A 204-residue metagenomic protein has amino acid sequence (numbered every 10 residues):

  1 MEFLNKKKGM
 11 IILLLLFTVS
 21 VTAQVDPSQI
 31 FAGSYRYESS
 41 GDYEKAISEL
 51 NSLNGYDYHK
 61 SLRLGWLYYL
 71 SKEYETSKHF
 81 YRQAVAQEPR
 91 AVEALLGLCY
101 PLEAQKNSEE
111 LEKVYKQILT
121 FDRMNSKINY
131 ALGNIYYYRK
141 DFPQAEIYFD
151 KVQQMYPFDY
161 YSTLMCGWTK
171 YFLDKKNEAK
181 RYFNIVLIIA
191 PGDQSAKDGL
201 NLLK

Functional and structural regions predicted by a protein language model:
I11-S20: Bacterial N-terminal signal peptides
V21-S61: N-terminal leader/linker segments that initiate helical-solenoid repeat arrays
P27, Y58-S61, V92-E93, S126-K127 (+2 more regions): Helix-start (N-cap) detector for alpha-helical repeat units in TPR-like alpha-solenoids, especially tetratricopeptide
S39-S48, S71-Q83, A104-Q117, Y138-K151 (+1 more regions): Structural signature of tandem alpha-helical TPR/SEL1-like repeats, specifically the intra-repeat loop/turn
L53-Y56, Q87, T120-F121, Q154-M155 (+1 more regions): Structural marker of alpha-solenoid helical repeat scaffolds
R63-W66, G97, A131, M165 (+1 more regions): Canonical tetratricopeptide repeat
C166, F172-K204: Terminal, low-structured helical/coil segments at or just beyond the last alpha-helical repeat
